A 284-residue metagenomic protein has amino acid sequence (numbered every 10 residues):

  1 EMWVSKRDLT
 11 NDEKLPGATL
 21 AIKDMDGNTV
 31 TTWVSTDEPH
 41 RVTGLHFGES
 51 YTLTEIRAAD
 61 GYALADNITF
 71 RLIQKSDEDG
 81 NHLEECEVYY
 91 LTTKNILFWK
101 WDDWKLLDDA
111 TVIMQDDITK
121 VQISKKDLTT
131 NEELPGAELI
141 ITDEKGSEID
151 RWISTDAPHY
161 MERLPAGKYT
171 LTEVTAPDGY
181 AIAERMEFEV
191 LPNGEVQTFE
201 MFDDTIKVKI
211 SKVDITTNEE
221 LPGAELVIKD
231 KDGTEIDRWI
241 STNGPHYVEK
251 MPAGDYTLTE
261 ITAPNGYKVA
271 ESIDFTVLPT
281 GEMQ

Functional and structural regions predicted by a protein language model:
E1-Q284: Solvent-exposed loop/turn and edge beta-strand elements of beta-rich ligand-binding domains
